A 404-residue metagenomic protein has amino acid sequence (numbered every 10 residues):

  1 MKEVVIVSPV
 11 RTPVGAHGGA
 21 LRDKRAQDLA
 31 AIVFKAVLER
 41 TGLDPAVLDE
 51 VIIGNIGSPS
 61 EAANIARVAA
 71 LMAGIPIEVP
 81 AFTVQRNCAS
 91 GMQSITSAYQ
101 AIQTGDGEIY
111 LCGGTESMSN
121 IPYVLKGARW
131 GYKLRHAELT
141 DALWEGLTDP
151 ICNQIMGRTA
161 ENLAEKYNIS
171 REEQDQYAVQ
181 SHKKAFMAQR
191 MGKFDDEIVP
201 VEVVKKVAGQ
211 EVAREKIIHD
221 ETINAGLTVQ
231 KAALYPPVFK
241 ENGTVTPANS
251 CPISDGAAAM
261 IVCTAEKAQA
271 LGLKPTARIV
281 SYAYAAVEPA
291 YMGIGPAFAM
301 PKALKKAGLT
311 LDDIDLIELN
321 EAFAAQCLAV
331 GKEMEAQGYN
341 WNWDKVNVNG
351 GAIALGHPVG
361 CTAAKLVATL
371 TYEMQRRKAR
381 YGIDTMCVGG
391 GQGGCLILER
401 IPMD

Functional and structural regions predicted by a protein language model:
M1-E61, I65-A73, P80, T159-R171 (+3 more regions): Conserved active-site "lid/cap" helical segment
M1-K24, A36, T228-I294, F298 (+6 more regions): Condensing-enzyme catalytic core mediating Claisen C-C bond formation in acyl metabolism
V10-T12, R22-I32, R40, E173-A270 (+2 more regions): N-terminal extracellular/periplasmic Venus flytrap/periplasmic-binding protein-like
N55-Y110, P150-I155, G226-P252, A336-K365 (+1 more regions): Conserved catalytic cysteine-centered active-site region of acyl-thioester-dependent Claisen-condensing enzymes
Q85-E116, A164-K193, A259-E266, K332 (+2 more regions): Active-site-proximal alpha-helical scaffold in enzymes
I109-N162: Flexible glycine-/small-residue-enriched beta->alpha junction loops that bind anionic phosphate/pyrophosphate groups
R158-E161, E197, V204, V280-A354: Active-site pocket-lining segment
